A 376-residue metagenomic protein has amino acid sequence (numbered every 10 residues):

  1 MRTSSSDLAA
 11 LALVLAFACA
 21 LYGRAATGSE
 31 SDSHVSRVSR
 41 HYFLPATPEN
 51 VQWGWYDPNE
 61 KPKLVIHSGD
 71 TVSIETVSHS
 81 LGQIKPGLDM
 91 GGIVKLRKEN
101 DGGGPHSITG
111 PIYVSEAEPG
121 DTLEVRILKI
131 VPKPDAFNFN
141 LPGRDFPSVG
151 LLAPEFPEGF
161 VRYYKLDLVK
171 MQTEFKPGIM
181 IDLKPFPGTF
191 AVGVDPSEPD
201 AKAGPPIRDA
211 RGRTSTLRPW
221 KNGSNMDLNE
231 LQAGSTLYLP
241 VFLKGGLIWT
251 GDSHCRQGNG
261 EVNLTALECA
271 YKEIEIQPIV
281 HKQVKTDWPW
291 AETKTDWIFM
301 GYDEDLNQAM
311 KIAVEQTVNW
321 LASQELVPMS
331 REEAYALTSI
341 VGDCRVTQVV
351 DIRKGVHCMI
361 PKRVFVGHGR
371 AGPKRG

Functional and structural regions predicted by a protein language model:
A10-Y22: Bacterial N-terminal signal peptides
H34-N100: N-terminal, Lys/Arg-enriched amphipathic/low-complexity engagement segments that precede the first folded domain
T47-D57, D101-T109, T214-N222: Short, structured beta-strand/loop micro-motifs enriched in basic residues and often containing a Trp
I74, T122-V125, L239: A generic structural signal for residues embedded in beta-strands
H79-G91, I130-L141, G245-C255, Q348-V350: Short, Lys/Arg- and Gly-enriched loop/turn segments at beta-strand edges
K129-Q232: Intrinsically disordered, low-complexity linker/loop segments enriched in Gly/Pro and charged/polar residues
T189, P196, D200-N307: Conserved mixed alpha/beta catalytic, RNA-binding, or beta-rich assembly cores of soluble enzyme, regulatory
